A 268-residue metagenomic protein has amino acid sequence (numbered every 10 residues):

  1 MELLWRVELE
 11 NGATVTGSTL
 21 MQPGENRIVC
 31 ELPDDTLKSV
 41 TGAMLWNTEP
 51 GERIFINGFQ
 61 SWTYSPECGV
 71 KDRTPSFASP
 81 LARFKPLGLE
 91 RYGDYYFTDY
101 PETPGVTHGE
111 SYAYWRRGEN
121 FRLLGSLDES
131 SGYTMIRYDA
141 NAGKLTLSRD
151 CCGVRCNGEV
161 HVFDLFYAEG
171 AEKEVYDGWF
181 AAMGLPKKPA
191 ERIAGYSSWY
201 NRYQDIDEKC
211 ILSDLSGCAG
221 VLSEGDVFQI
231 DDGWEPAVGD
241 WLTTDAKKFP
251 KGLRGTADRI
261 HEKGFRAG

Functional and structural regions predicted by a protein language model:
M1-V227: Carbohydrate-recognition beta-sandwich/jelly-roll modules in extracellular/periplasmic carbohydrate-active proteins
I193-G268: Aromatic-lined carbohydrate-binding/catalytic grooves of carbohydrate-active enzymes
